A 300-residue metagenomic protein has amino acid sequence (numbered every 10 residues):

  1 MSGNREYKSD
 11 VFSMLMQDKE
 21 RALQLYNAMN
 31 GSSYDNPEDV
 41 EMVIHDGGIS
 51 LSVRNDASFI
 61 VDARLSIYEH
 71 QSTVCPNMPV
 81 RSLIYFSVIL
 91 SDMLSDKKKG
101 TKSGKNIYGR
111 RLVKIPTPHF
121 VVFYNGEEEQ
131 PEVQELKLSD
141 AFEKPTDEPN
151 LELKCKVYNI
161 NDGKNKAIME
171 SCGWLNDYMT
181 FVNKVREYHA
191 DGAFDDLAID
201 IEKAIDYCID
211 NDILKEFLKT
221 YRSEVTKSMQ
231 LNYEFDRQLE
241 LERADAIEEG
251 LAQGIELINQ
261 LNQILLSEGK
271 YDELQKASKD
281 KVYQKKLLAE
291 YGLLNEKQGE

Functional and structural regions predicted by a protein language model:
M1-I168, D245, Y283, A289-N295 (+1 more regions): Accessory alpha/beta interaction modules
S2, I60-S72, Y158, M179-E300: Short, charged alpha-helical interaction segments and adjacent helix-coil junctions
W174: Glycine-rich phosphate/pyrophosphate-binding beta-alpha loops
